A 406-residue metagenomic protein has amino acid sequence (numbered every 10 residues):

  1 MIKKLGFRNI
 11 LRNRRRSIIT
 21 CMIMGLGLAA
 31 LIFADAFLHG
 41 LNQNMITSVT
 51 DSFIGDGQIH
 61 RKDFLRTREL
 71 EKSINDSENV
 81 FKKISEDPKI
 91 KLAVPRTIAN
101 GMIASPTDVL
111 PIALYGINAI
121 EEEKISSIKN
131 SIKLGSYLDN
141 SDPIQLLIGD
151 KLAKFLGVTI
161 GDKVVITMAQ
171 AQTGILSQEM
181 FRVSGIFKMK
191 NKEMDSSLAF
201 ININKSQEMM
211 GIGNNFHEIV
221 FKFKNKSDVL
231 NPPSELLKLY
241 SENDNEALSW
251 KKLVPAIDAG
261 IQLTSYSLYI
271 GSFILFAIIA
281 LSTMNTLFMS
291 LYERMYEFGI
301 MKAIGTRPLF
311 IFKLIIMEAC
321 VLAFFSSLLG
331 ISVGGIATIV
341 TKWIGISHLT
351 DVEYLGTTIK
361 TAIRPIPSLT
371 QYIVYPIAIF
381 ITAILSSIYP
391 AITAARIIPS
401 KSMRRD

Functional and structural regions predicted by a protein language model:
M1-I32, N42, S48-D51, L309 (+1 more regions): N-terminal Sec/SRP start-transfer signal
N13, R364-D406: C-terminal membrane-exit region of the final transmembrane helix in multipass inner-membrane proteins
M22-M24, S265-T286, F324, L329 (+2 more regions): Internal alpha-helical transmembrane segments of multipass membrane proteins, especially hydrophobic lipid-embedded
D35-A113, S136-D142, K238: Hydrophobic, regular-secondary-structure patches
T97, L110-I117, I132-N204: Hydrophobic secondary-structure segments that place a key small or acidic residue at a functional site
Q170-L268: Mechanotransmission and gating elements of multispan inner-membrane complexes involved in transport and envelope
F288, Y296-K342, T382: Transmembrane alpha-helical interface segments in multi-pass membrane proteins
K313, L328-V374, I388: Short helix-loop junctions at transmembrane helix boundaries
